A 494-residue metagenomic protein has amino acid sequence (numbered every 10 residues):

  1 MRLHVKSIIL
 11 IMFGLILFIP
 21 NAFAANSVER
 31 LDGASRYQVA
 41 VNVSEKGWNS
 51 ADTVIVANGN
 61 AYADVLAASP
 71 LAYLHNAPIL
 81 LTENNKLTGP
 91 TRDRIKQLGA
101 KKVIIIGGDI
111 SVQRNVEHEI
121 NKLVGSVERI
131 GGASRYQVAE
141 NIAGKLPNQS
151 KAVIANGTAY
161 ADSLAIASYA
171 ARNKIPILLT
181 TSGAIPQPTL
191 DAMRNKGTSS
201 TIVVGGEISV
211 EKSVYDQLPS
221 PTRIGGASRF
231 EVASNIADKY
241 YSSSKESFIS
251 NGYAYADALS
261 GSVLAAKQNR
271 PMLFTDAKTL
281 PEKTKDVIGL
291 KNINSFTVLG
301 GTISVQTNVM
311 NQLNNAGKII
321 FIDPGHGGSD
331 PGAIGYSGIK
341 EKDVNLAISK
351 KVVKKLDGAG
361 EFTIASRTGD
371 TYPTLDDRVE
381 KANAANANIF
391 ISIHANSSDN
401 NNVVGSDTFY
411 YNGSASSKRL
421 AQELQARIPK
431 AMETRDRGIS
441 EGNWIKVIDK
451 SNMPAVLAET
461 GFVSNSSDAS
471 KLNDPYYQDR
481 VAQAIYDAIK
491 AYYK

Functional and structural regions predicted by a protein language model:
R2-A24: Sec-dependent N-terminal signal peptides of Gram-positive bacterial secreted proteins and lipoproteins
F23-A316: Extracellular glycan-binding segments that recognize GlcNAc-based cell-wall polysaccharides
R30-L31, V56-G59, R129, A155-G157 (+6 more regions): Second-shell loop/turn segments in exported
A40, A68-A72, R92, E117 (+15 more regions): Extracytoplasmic/secreted envelope proteins and their assembly/folding machinery, especially bacterial periplasmic
K46, A57, L74, L98 (+16 more regions): Structured segments of extracytoplasmic/periplasmic soluble domains in secreted or envelope-associated proteins
A57-N60, T82-N84, I106-G108, A155-T158 (+13 more regions): Active-site-proximal beta-strand/loop segments in catalytic clefts of secreted hydrolases
N315-Q422, A426, K430: Catalytic-core regions of hydrolytic enzymes
A385, I389-N400, F409, E441-K494: Active-site-adjacent mobile loop/cap segments within catalytic or ligand-binding domains
